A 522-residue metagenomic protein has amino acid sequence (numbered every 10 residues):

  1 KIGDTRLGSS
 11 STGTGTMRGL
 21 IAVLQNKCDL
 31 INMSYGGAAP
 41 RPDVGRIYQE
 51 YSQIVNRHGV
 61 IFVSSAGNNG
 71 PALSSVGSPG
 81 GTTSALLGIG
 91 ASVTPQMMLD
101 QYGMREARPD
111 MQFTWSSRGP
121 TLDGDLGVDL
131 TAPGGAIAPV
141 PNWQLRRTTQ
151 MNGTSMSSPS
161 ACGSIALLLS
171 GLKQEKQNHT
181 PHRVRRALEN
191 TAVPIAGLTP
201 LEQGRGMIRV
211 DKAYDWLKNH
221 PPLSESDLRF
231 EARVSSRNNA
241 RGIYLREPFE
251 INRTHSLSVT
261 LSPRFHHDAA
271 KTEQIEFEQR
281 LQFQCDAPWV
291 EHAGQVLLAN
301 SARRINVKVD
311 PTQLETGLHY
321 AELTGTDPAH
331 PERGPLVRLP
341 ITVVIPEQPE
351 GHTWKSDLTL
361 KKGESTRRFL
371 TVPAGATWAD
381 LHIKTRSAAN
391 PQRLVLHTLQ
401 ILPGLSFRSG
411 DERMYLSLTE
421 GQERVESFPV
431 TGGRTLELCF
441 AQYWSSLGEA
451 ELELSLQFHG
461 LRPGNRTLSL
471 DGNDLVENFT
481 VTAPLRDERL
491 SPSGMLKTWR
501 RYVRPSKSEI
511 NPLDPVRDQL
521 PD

Functional and structural regions predicted by a protein language model:
K1-D43, G90-P95, Q150-N152: Subtilisin-like peptidase catalytic core
S75, G134-L201, L323, L381: Hydrolase catalytic cores
G81-A166: Extracellular S/T/G-rich loop segment that most often corresponds to the catalytic His/Ser-adjacent loop
S170-F265, P340: C-terminal subdomain of the subtilisin-like protease fold in secreted/lumenal serine endopeptidases
S226-Y244, S262-K308, H352-T353, A389-S409: Surface-exposed binding patches on compact interaction domains or structured appendages
P248-I251, Q295-E315, I401-E451, D522: Noncatalytic accessory or regulatory domains flanking protease catalytic cores in secreted, cell-surface, and selected
V259, G317-P331: A short beta-strand micro-motif common to beta-rich folds, especially ectodomain repeats
L339, V343, H352-T359, A388-E426 (+2 more regions): Surface-exposed beta-strand/loop patches in noncatalytic accessory domains and peripheral targeting/linker segments
